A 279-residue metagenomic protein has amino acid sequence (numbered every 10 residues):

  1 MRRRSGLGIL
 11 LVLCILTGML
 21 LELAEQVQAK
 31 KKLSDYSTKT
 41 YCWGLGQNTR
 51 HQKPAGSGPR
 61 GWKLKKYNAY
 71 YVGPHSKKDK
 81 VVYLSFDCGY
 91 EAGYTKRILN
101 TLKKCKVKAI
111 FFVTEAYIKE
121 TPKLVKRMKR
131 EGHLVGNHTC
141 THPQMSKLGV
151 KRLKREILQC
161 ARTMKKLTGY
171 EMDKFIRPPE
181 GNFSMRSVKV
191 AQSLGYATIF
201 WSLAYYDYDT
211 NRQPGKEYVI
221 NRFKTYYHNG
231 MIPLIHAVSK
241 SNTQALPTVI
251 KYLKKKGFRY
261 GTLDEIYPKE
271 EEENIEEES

Functional and structural regions predicted by a protein language model:
R4-Q26: Sec-dependent N-terminal signal peptides of Gram-positive bacterial secreted proteins and lipoproteins
L21-S85, Y90-N100, K104, I250-Y252 (+1 more regions): N-terminal pre-catalytic segment of deacetylase/amide-hydrolase enzymes
A29-K31, T141, S239: Intrinsic structural disorder/low-complexity segments
K80-V82, A92-Y94, I98-L99, K103-L234 (+1 more regions): Metal-dependent polysaccharide deacetylase catalytic core of the NodB/CE4 family, i.e., the active-site-bearing domain
D87-G89, A116, V238: Structured loop/turn residues at secondary-structure junctions
Y227-D264: Catalytic grooves of carbohydrate-active enzymes
